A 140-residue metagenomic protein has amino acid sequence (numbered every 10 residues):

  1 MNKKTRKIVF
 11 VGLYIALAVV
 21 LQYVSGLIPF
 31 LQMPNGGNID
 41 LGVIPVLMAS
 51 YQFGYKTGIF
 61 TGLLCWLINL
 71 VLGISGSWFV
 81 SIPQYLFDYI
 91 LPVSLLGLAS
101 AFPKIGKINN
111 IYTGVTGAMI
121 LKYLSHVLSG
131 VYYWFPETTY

Functional and structural regions predicted by a protein language model:
M1-Y140: Loop-helix junctions at membrane interfaces
